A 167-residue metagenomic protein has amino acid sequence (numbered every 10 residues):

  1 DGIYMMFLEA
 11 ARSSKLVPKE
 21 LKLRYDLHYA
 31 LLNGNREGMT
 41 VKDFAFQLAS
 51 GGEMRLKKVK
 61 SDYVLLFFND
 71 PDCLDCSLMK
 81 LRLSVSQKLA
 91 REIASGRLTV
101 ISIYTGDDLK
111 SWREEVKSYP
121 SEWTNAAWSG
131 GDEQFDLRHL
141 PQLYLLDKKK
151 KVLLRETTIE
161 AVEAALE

Functional and structural regions predicted by a protein language model:
D1-M54: Oxidative protein folding and maturation machinery
V41-K42, Y63-V64, L140-Q142: Short loop/turn microsegments at loop-to-beta-strand junctions
F44, E92, Q142-Y144: Generic short beta-strand
M54-S84, T99-I101: Short active-site neighborhood of thiol/selenol oxidoreductases, capturing the structured segment around
S77-K117, G130-E133: Structural microenvironment flanking redox-active thiols in thiol-disulfide oxidoreductases
R113-K149: Short, internal strand/loop/helix patches that form the active-site neighborhood or redox-interaction surface
H139-E167: Non-catalytic, surface beta->alpha helical segment in thiol-disulfide oxidoreductase systems
